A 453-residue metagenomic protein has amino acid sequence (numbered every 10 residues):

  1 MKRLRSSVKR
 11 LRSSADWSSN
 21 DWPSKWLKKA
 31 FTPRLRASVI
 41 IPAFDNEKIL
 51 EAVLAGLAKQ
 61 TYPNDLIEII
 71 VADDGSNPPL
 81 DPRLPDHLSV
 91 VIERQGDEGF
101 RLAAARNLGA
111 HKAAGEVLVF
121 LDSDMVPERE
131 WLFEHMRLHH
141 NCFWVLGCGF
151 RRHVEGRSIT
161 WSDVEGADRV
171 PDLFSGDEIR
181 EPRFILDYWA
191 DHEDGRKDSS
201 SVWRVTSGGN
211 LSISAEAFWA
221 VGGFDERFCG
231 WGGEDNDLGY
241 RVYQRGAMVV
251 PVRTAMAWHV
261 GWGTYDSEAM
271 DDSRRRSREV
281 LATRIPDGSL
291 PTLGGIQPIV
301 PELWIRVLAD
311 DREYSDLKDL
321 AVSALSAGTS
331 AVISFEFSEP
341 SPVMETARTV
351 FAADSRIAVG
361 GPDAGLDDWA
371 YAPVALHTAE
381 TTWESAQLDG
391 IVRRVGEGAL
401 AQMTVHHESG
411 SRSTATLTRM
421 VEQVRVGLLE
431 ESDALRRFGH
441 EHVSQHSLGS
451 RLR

Functional and structural regions predicted by a protein language model:
M1-K59, T283-S315, F438-H442, H446-R453: N-proximal low-complexity "stem/linker" segments adjacent to membrane-targeting elements
L54-E98, S326-A358: Acidic donor-binding segment of Leloir-type glycosyltransferases
Q95-A113, E134, S162, A358-D367: Glycine-rich, basic loop-to-helix element that forms the pyrophosphate-binding segment of sugar-nucleotide handling
L118, P373-V374: Short aromatic/hydrophobic "clamp" motif used to bind/position activated sugar donors
R129-E181, T382, A386-A415: Conserved donor NDP-sugar-binding/catalytic core segment of glycosyltransferases
V154-G156, R245-A269: Active-site donor/metal-binding and catalytic loop motifs of nucleotide-sugar-dependent glycosylation enzymes
G176-D187, H192-S212, S413, V421-E422 (+2 more regions): A recurrent flexible, glycine/aromatic-enriched loop bordering the glycosyltransferase active site that acts as
N210-L211, A217-G222, F228-A255: A short, conserved alpha-helix in the catalytic core of glycosyltransferases
